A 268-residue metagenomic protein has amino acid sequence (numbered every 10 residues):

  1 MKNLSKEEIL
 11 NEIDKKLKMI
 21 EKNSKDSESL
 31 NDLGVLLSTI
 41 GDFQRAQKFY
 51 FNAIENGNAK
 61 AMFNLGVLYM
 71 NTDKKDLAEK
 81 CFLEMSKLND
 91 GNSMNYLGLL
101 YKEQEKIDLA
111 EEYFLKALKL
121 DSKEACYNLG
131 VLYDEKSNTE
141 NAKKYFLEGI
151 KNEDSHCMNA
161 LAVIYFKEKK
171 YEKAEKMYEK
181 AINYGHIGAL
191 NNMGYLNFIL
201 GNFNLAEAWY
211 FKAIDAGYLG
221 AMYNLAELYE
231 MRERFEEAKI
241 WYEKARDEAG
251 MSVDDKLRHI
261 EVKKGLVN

Functional and structural regions predicted by a protein language model:
M1-N11, K239-N268: Terminal, low-structured helical/coil segments at or just beyond the last alpha-helical repeat
N3-I13, G41-F43, D73-K75, I107 (+1 more regions): Helix-turn-helix repeat elements of alpha-solenoid scaffolds
K25, G57-N58, L88-D90, L120-S122 (+4 more regions): Short helix-capping/linker turns of helical repeat alpha-solenoids
E28-T39, K60-N71, N92-L99, E124-V131 (+4 more regions): Conserved alpha-helical positions within TPR/SEL1-like repeat arrays
N89, G149, D215-G217, E230 (+1 more regions): TPR/TPR-like (Sel1-like) alpha-helical repeat modules
